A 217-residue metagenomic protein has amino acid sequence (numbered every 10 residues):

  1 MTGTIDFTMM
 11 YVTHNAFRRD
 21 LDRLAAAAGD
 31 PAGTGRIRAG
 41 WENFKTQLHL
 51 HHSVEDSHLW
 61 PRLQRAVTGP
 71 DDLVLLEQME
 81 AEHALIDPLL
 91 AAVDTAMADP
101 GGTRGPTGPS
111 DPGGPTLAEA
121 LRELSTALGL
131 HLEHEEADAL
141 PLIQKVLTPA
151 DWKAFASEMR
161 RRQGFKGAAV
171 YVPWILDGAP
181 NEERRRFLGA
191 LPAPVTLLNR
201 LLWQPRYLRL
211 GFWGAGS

Functional and structural regions predicted by a protein language model:
M1-S217: Small-residue-biased structural context
